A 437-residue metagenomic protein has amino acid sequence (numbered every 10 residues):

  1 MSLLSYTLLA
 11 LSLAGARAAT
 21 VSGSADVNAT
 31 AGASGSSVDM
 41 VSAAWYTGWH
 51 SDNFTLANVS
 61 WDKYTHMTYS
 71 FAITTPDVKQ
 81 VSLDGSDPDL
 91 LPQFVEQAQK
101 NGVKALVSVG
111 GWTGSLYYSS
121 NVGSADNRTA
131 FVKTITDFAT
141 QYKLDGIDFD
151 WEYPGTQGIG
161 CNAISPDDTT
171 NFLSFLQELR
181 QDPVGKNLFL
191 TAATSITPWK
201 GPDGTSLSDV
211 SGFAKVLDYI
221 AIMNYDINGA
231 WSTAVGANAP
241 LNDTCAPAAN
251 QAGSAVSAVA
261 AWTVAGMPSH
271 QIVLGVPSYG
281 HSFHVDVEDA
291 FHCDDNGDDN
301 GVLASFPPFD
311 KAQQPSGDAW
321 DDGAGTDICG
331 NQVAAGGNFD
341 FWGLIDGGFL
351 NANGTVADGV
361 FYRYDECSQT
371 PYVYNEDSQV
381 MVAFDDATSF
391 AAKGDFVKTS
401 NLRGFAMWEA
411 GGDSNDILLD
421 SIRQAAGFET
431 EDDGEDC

Functional and structural regions predicted by a protein language model:
M1-S22: Fungal secretory targeting signals
V21-A139, I164, D322, G336 (+1 more regions): Glycan-recognition patch characteristic of GH18 chitinases/ENGases and related GlcNAc/peptidoglycan-binding proteins
A31-S36, L91-L106, G110-G111, F172-T191 (+4 more regions): Surface-exposed amphipathic alpha-helices with a cationic face
Y46-Y64, V122-Q141, P198-F213, A255-V259 (+1 more regions): Short, acidic/polar
Y64, W231, A237-A239, S278-D395 (+2 more regions): Glycan-binding loop/region signatures in secreted carbohydrate-active enzymes
M67, V107, F149, L179 (+4 more regions): Conserved, mostly hydrophobic/aromatic
D77-S86, P154-Q332: Substrate-binding surface in catalytic domains of secreted glycosidases
D150-I196, E376-C437: Active-site and adjacent substrate-binding regions of carbohydrate-active enzymes
